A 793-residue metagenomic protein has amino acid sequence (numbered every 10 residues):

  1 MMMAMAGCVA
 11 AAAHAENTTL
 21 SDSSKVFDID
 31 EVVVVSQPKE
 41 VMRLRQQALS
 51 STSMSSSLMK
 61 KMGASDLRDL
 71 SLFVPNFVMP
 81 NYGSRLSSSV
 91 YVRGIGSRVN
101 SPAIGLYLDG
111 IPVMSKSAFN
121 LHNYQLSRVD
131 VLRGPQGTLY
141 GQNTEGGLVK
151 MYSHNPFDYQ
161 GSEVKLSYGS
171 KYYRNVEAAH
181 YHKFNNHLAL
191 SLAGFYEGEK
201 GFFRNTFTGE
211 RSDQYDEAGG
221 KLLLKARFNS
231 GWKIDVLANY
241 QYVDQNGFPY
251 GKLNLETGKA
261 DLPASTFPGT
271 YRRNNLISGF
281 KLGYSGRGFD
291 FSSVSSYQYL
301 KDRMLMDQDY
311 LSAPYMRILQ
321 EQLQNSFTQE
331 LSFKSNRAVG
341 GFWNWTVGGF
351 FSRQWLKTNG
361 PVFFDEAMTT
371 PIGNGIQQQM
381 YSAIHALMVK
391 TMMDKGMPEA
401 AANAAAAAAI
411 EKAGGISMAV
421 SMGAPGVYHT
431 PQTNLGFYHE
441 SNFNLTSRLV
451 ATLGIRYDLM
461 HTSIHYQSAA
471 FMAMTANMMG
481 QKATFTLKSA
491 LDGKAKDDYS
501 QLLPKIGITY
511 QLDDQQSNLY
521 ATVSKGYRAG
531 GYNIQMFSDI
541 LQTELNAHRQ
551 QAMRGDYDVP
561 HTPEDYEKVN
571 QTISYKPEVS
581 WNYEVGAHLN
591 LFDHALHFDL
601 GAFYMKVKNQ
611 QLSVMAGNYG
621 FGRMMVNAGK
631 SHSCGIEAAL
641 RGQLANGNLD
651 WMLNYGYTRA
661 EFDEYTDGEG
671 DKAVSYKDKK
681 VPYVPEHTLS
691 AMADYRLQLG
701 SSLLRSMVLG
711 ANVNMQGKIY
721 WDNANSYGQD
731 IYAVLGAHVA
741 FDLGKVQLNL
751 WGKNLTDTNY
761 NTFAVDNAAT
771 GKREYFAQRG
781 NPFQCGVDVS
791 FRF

Functional and structural regions predicted by a protein language model:
V26-K60, S87-S89, F157: N-terminal periplasmic "start-of-domain" segments of outer-membrane beta-barrel proteins
L67-L70, V90-G94, Y107, N143-K165 (+1 more regions): N-terminal periplasmic accessory domains that precede and gate Gram-negative outer-membrane beta-barrel machines
D109-P135: Short acidic/polar hinge/loop motifs at secondary-structure boundaries that mediate gating or recognition
G161-E163, Y168-E199, F203, F207-Q245 (+8 more regions): Transmembrane beta-barrel wall of Gram-negative outer-membrane proteins
R204-E210, F248-A264, D309-M316, F363-P425 (+5 more regions): Solvent-exposed loop segments that connect transmembrane elements
K281-G286, D290-M306, N518-T522, Q535 (+4 more regions): Membrane-embedded beta-barrel scaffold of Gram-negative outer-membrane proteins
K334-S335, T346-S352, S447-A451, D593-V607 (+2 more regions): Gram-negative outer-membrane beta-barrel transporters
L356, T369, Y527, G647 (+2 more regions): C-terminal beta-signal and adjacent terminal beta-strands/loops of Gram-negative outer-membrane beta-barrel proteins
